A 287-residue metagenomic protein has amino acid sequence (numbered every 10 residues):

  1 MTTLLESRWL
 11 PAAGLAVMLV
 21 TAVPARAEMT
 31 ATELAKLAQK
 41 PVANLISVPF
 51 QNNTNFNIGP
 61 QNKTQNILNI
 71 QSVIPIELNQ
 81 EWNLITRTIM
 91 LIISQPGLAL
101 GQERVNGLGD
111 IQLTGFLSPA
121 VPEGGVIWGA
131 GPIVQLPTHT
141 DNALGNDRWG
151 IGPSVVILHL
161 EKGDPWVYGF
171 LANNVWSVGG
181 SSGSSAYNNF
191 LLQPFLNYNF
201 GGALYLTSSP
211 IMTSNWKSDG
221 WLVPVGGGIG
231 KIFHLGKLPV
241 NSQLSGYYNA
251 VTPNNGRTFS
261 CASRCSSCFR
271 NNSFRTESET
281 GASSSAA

Functional and structural regions predicted by a protein language model:
M1-A13: Bacterial N-terminal signal peptides that target proteins for export
M1-T2, V20, E279: Intrinsically disordered/low-complexity terminal segments and short unstructured peptides
A22-P24: N-terminal signal peptide c-region/cleavage motif recognized by signal peptidases
A27-A287: Transmembrane beta-barrel domains of Gram-negative outer membranes and organellar outer membranes
